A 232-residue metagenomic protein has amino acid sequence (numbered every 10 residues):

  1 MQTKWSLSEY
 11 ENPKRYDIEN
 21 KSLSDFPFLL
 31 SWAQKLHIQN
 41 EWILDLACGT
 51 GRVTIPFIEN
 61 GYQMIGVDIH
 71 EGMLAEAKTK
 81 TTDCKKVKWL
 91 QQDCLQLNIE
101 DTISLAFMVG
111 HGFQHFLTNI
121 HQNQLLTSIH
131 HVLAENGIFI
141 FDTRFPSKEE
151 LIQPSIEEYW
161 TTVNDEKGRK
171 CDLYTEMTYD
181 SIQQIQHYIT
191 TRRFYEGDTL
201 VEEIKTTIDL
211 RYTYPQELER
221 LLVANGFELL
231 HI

Functional and structural regions predicted by a protein language model:
M1-Q39: Conserved class I S-adenosyl-L-methionine
N40-G49: Conserved class I S-adenosyl-L-methionine
R52-Q96: Class I SAM-dependent methyltransferase SAM/SAH-binding core
L95-L105: A short acidic, Gly/Pro-enriched loop at the edge of an enzyme's catalytic core that lines a small-molecule cofactor
S104-I120: A short SAM/SAH-binding and catalytic strip from SAM-dependent methyltransferases
N123-E135: A short glycine-rich, Lys/Arg-flanked "PGG" loop and its adjoining helix->strand segment in the class I
N136-T143: Conserved beta-strand signature within the Rossmann-like core of class I S-adenosyl-L-methionine
T143-E219: SAM-dependent methyltransferase
